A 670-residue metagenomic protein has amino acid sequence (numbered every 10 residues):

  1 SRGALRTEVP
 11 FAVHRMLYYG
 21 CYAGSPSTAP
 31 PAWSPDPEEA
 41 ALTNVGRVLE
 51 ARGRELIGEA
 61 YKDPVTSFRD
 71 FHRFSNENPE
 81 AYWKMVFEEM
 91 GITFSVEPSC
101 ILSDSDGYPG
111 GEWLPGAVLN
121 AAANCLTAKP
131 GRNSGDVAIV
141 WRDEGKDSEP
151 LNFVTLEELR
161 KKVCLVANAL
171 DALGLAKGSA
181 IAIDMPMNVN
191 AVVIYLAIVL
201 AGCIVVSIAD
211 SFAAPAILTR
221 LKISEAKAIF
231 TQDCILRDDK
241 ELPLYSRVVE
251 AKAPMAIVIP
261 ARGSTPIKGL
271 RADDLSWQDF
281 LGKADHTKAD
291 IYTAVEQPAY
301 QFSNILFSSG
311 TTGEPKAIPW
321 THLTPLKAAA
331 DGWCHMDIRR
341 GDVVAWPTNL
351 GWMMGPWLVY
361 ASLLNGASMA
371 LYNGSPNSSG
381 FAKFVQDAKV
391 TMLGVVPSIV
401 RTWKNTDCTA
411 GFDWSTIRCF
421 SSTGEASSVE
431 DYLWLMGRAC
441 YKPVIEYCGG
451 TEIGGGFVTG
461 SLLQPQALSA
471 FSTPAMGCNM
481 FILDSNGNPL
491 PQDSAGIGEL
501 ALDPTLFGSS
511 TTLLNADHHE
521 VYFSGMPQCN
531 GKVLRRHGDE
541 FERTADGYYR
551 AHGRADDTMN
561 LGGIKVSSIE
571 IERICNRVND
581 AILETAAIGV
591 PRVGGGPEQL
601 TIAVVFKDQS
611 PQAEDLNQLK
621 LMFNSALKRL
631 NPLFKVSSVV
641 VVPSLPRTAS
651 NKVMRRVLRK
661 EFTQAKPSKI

Functional and structural regions predicted by a protein language model:
D70-F74, A122, I139-L196, A213-L218 (+3 more regions): Conserved AMP-binding/adenylate-forming core of the ANL superfamily
G135-V137, A256-I259, G269-F307, E314 (+2 more regions): Conserved pre-ATP/AMP-binding loop-to-beta segment of ANL
L196, L200-G282, V396-P397, T402-W403: Structural core segment of the AMP-binding/adenylate-forming
I208, F212-C234, V248, Q386 (+4 more regions): AMP-binding/adenylate-forming catalytic core of the ANL superfamily
L323-V343, G351-M392, T406: Conserved AMP-binding/adenylation subdomain of ANL enzymes
L364-A367, V390-G394, K404-Q466, N479: Gly/Ser/Thr-rich phosphate-binding loop
N488-Q528, Y548, I564-S567: Conserved ATP/PPi-binding loop(s) of AMP-dependent carboxylate-activating enzymes
A586-P591, T601-A603, L621-I670: Conserved C-terminal "lid"/linker of ANL adenylate-forming enzymes
